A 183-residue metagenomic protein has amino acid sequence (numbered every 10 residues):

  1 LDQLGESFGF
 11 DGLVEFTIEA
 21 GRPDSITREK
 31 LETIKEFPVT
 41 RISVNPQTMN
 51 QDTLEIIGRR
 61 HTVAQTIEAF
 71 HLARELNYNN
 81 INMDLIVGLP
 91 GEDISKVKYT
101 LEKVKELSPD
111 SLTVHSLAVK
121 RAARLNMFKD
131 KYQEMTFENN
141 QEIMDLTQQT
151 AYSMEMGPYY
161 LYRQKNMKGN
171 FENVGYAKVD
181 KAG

Functional and structural regions predicted by a protein language model:
L1-T147: Conserved non-cysteine loop/helix-boundary elements of the Radical SAM core domain that shape
V119, K129-G183: Auxiliary Fe-S-binding modules of radical SAM enzymes
